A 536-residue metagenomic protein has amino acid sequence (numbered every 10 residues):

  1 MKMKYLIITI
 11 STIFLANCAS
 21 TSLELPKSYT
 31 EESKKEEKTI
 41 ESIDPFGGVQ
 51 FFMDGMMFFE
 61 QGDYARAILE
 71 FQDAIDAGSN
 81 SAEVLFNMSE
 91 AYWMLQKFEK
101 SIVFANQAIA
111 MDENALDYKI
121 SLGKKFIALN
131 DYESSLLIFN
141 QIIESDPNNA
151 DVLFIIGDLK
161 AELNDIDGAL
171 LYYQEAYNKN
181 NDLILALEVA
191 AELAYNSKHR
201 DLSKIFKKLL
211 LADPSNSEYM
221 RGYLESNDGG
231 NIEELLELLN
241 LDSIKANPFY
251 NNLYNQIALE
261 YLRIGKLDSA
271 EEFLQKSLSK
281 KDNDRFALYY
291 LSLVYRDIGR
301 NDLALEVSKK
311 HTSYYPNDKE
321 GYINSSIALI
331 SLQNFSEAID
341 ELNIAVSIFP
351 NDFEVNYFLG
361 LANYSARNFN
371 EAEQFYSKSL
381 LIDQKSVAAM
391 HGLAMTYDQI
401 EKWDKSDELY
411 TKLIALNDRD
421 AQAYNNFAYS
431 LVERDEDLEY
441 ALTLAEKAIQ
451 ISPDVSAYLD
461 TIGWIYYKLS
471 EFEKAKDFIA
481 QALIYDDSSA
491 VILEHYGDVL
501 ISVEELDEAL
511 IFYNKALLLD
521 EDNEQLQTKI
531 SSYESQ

Functional and structural regions predicted by a protein language model:
E41, G48, S81-E83, L116-D117 (+12 more regions): Helix-start (N-cap) detector for alpha-helical repeat units in TPR-like alpha-solenoids, especially tetratricopeptide
I43, A77, M111, S145 (+11 more regions): Structural marker of alpha-solenoid helical repeat scaffolds
D44-A77, M94, N252-I264: Alpha-helical segment of the N-proximal tetratricopeptide repeat
M56, E90, K124, D158 (+11 more regions): Residue-level recognition of tetratricopeptide repeat
F59, F86, W93, I120 (+15 more regions): Position-specific recognition of the canonical hydrophobic site in helix A of tetratricopeptide repeat
F71, A105, F139, Y173 (+11 more regions): Hydrophobic/aromatic packing residues within the alpha-helices of TPR/SEL1-like helical repeat arrays
N87, S121, I155, E188-V189 (+10 more regions): Canonical tetratricopeptide repeat
